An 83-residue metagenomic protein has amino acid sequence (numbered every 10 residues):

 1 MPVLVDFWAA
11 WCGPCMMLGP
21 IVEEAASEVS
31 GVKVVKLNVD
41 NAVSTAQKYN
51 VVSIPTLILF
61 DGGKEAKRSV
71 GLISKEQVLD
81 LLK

Functional and structural regions predicted by a protein language model:
M1-W8: Short active-site neighborhood of thiol/selenol oxidoreductases, capturing the structured segment around
F7, L18-A26, S30-S44, V51: Thiol-based oxidoreductase modules, predominantly thioredoxin-like and allied folds used for disulfide exchange
A10, A42, A66: Active-site loop signature of alpha/beta-hydrolase-fold enzymes
C12-C15: Hydrophobic heptad-repeat coiled-coil signature
V43-A46, V78: Receiver (REC) domain alpha4 helix and immediately following alpha4-beta5 loop
S53, I58-K83: Non-catalytic, surface beta->alpha helical segment in thiol-disulfide oxidoreductase systems
